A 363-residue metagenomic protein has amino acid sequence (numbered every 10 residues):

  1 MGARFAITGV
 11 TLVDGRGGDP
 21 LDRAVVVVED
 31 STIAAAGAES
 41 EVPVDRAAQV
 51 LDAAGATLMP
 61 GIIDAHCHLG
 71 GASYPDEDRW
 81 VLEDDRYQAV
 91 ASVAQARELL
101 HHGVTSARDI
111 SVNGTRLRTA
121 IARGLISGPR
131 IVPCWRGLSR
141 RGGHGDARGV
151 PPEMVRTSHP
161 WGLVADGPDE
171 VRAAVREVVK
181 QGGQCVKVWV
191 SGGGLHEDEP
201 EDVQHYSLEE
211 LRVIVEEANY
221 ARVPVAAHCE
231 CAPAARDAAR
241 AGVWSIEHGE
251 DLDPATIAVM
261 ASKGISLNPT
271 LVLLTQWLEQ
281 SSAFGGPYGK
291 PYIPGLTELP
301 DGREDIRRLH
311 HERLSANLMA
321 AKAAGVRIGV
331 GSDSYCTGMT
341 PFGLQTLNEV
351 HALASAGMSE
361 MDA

Functional and structural regions predicted by a protein language model:
M1-A3, L12, R16-M59: Histidine-rich, glycine-flanked metal-binding segment
G9, A56, H66-H68, H228 (+1 more regions): Histidine-centered divalent metal-coordination motifs
A56-R123, R141-A147, E209, A238-A241: Metal-associated gating/positioning segment near the N- to mid-region
E77-V90, P151-A173, P224-A226: Active-site mouth loops of central-metabolism enzymes
A91-L117, G128-G137, G183-E197, P224 (+2 more regions): Divalent metal-dependent hydrolysis catalytic cores, especially in the metallo-beta-lactamase
I110-V155, W161-D166: Mid-domain alpha/beta scaffold segments of enzyme catalytic cores
E170-L267, S281-L296, R307-I328: Histidine/acidic residue-rich metal-binding segments in metalloenzymes
Y220, P224, E298-G302, H311-A363: His/Asp/Glu-enriched, well-ordered alpha-helical/loop segment that forms or immediately abuts the divalent-metal
